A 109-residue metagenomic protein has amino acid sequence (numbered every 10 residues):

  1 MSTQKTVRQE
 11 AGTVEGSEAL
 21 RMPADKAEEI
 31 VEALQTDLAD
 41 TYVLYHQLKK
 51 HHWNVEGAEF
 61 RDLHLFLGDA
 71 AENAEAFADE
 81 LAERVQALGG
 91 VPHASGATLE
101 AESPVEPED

Functional and structural regions predicted by a protein language model:
M1, K49, A82-E83: Short amphipathic alpha-helical segments with coiled-coil-like heptad repeat character
M1-L20: Acidic, low-complexity proline/glycine-rich segments
S2-T3, M22, E29-A33, L38: Leu/Val/Ala/Ile-rich N-terminal alpha-helices, chiefly Sec-type signal peptides and the beginnings
G12-T13, D40, L44-H51, F77: Amphipathic, well-ordered alpha-helical segments in soluble domains
R21-E29, L44-D69: Helix-loop segments that flank and shape redox-cofactor active sites
P23-V31, A101-D109: Acidic/His metal-coordination segments adjacent to aromatic residues that form catalytic metal sites in metalloenzymes
A33-T36, D40, F66, N73: Alpha-helical initiation/capping and key positions within long helical/coiled-coil segments
V55-G96: Conserved alpha-helical segments that form or flank metal/cofactor-binding pockets of metalloenzymes
